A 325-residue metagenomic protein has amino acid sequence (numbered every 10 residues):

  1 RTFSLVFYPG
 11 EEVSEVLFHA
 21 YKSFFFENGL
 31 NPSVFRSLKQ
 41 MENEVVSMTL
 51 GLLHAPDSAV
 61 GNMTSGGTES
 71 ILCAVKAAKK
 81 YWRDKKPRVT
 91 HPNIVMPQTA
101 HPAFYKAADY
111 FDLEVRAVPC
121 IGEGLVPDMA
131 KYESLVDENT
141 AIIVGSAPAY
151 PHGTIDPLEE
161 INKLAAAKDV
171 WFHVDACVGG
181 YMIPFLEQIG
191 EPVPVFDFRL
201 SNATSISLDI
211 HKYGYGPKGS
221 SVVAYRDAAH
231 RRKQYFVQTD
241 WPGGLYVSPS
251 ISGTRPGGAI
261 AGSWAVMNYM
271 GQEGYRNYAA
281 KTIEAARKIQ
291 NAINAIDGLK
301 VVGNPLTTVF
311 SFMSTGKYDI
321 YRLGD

Functional and structural regions predicted by a protein language model:
R1-S58: N-terminal entrance/gating region of PLP-dependent enzymes' catalytic architecture
L38, G61-T68, M96-Q98, G303: Active-site nucleophile and cofactor-binding loops and adjacent substrate-binding regions of central metabolic enzymes
E42-S47, S58-R88, F104-A107: Conserved beta-loop-alpha segment that forms the PLP phosphate-binding cup at the N-terminus of a helix
R83-E138: PLP-dependent aminotransferase-like
F111, A167-K168, I296: Helix C-cap/helix->beta junction micro-motif
P127-A176: Active-site phosphate-binding strand-loop segment of PLP-dependent enzymes
Q188-T307, F312-G316: Active-site C-terminal subdomain of aminotransferase-like
